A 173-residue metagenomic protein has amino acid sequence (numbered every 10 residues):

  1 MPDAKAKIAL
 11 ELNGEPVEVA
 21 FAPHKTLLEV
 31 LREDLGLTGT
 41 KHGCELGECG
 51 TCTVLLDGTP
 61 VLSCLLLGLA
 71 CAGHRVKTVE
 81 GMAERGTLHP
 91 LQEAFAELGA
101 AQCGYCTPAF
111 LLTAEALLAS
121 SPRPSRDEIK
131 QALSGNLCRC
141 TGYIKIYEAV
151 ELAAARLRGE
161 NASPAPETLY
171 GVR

Functional and structural regions predicted by a protein language model:
M1-R173: Signature of N-terminal electron-transfer/Fe-S-associated modules in redox systems
